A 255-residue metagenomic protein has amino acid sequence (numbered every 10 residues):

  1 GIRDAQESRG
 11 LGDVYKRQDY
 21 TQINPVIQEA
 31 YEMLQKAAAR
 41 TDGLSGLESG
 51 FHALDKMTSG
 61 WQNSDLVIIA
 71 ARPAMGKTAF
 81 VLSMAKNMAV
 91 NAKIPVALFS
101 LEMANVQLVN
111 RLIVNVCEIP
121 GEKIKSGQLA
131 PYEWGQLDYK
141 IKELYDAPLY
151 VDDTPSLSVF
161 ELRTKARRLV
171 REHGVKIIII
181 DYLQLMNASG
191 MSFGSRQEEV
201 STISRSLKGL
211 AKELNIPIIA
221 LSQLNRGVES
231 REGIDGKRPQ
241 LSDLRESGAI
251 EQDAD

Functional and structural regions predicted by a protein language model:
G1-Y15: Single conserved hydrophobic/aromatic residue that forms the stacking wall/gate of nucleotide- or nucleobase-binding
K16-D65: Pre-Walker A segment
K56, N87-G174, A188: Cytosolic-facing regulatory segments adjacent to core modules
V67-I68, A97: Short hydrophobic/aromatic beta-strand immediately N-terminal to the Walker A/P-loop
P73: The conserved Walker
K77: Conserved lysine of the Walker
E198-D255: Phosphate-binding/switch region of NTP-binding enzymes
